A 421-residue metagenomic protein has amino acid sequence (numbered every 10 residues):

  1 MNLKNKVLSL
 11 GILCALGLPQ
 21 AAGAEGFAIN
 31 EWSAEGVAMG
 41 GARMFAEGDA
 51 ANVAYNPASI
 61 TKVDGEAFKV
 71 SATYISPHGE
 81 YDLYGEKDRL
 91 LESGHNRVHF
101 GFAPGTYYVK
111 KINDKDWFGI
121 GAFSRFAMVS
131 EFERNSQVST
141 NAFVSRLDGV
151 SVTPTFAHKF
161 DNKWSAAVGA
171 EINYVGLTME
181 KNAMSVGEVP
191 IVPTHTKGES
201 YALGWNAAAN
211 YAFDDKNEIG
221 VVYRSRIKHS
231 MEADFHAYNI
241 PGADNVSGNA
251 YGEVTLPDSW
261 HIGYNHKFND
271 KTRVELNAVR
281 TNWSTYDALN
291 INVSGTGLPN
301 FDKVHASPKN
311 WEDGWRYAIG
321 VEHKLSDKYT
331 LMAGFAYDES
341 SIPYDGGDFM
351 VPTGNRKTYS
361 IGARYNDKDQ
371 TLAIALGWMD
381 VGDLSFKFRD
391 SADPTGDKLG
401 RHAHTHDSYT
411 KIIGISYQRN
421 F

Functional and structural regions predicted by a protein language model:
M1-A24: Gram-negative bacterial Sec-dependent N-terminal signal peptides
S9, F45-E47, V152: Short hydrophobic "helix-edge" motifs at membrane interfaces and signal-peptide entry regions
G11, A58, S151: Active-site phosphate/pyrophosphate-handling residues
I12-L13, A50, L147, A250: Residue-level detector of alpha-helical transmembrane segments in integral membrane proteins
C14-L16, K62, W164: Charged, amphipathic alpha-helical interaction segments
Q20-F118, A122-F123, P352: N-terminal, post-signal peptide beta-strand-biased segments of exported outer-membrane/organellar beta-barrel and other
E25-V37, G101-F421: Outer-membrane beta-barrel porins/channels
